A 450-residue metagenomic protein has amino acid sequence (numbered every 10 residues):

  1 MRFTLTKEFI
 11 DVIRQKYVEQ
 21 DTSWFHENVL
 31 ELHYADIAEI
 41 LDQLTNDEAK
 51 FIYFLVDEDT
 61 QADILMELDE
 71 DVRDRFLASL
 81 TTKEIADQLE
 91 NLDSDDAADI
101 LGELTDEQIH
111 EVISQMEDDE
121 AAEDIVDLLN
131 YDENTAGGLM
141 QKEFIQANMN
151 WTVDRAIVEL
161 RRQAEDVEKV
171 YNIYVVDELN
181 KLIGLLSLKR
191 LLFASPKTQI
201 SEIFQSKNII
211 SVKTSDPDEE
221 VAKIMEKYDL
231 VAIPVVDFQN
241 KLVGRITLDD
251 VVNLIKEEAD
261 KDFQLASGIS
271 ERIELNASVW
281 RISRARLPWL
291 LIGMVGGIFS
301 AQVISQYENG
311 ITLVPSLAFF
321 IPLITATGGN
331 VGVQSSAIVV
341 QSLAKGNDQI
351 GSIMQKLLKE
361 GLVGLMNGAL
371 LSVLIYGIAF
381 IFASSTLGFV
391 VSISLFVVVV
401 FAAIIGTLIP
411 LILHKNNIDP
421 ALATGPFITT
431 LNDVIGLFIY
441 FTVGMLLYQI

Functional and structural regions predicted by a protein language model:
M1-A266: Hydrophobic packing positions in regular secondary-structure scaffolds
E8, R14, E19-Q20, H26-E27 (+14 more regions): Short leucine-rich amphipathic alpha-helices used at interfaces
Q108, V112, D124, V399-V400 (+2 more regions): Mid-bilayer segments of alpha-helical transmembrane spans in multi-pass integral membrane proteins that mediate
R155-V158, I435-V443: Extended alpha-helical regions
V212, L431-F438: Cytosolic juxtamembrane regulatory segments of multi-pass membrane proteins
T247, T429-N432: Ser/Thr-centric signal marking residues that sit in or immediately flank functional binding/regulatory motifs
E258-F396, V400-I404, L408-L422, P426-T430 (+1 more regions): Alpha-helical transmembrane segments and their membrane-interface boundaries that form or gate the permeation pathway
